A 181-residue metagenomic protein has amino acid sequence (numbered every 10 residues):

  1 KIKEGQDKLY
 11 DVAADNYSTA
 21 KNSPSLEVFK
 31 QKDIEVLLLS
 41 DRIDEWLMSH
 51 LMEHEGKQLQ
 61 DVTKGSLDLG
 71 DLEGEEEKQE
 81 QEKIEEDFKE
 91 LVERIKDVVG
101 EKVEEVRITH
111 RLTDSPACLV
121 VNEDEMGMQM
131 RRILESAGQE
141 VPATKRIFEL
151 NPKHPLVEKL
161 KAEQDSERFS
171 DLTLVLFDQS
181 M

Functional and structural regions predicted by a protein language model:
K1-M181: Long, intrinsically disordered, charge-dense linkers/tails
